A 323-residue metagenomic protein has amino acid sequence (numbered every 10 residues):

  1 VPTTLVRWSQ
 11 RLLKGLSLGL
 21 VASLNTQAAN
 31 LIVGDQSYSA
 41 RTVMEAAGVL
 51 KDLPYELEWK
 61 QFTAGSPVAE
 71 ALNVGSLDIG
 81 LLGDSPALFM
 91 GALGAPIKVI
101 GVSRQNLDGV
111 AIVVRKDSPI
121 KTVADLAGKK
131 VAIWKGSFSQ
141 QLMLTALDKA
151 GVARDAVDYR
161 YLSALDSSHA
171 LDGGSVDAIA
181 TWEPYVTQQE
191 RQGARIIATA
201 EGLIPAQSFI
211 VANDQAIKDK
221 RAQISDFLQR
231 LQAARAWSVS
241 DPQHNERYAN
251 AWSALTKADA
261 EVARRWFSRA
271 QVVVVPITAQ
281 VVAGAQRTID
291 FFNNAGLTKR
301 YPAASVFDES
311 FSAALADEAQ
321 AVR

Functional and structural regions predicted by a protein language model:
P2-L16: Bacterial N-terminal signal peptides that target proteins for export
L24-A28: Sec/Tat signal peptide C-region and signal peptidase I cleavage site
A29-A153, D158-Y161, D177-A180, I196-I204: Short, glycine-/small- and polar/acidic-enriched structural segments that line small-molecule recognition paths
A71, G75, F89, L93 (+11 more regions): Structured segments of extracytoplasmic/periplasmic soluble domains in secreted or envelope-associated proteins
S85, Y159-R160, L165-A254: Pocket-lining segment of extracytoplasmic ligand-binding domains
D219-K299: Secondary-structure end/capping motifs
D290-R323: Conserved C-terminal helix/tail region of periplasmic/extracytoplasmic solute-binding proteins
